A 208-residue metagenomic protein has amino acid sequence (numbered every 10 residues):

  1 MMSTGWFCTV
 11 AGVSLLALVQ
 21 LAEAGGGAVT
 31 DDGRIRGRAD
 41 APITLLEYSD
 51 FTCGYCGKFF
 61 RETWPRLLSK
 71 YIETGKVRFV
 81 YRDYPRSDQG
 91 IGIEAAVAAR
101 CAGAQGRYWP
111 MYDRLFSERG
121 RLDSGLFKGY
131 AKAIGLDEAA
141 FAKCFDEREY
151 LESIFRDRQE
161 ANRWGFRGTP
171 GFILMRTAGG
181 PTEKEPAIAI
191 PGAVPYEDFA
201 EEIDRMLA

Functional and structural regions predicted by a protein language model:
M1-A11: Bacterial N-terminal signal peptides that target proteins for export
T9-Q20: Bacterial N-terminal signal peptides
A22-A24: Signal peptide processing junction and immediate N-terminal pro/mature segment of secreted/exported proteins
G26-I43, Y71: A short beta-strand-turn-helix
A41, S49-K132, D137, L207: Structural alpha/beta surface segment adjacent to cysteine/selenocysteine redox centers across thiol/disulfide enzymes
T44-E47, R78-Y81, G171-I173, A189: Soluble periplasmic/extracytoplasmic beta-strand elements of cell-envelope proteins
L46-F51, K184: Acidic/histidine-rich, surface-exposed loop or edge segments in extracytoplasmic proteins
E62, G129-A208: C-terminal cap of thioredoxin/glutaredoxin-like
